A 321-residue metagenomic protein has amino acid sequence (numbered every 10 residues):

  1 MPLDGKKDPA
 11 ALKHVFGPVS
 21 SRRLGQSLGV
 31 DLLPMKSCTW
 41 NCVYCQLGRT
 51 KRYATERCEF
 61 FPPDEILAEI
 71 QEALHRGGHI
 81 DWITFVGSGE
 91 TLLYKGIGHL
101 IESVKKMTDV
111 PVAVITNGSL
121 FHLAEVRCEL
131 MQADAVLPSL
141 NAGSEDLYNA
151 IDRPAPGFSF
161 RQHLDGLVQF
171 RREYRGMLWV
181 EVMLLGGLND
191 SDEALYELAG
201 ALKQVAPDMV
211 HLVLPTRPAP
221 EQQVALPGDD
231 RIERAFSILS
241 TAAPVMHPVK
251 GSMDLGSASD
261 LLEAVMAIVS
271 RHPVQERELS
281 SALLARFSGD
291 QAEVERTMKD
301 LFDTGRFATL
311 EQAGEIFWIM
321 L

Functional and structural regions predicted by a protein language model:
M1-R23, A68, D192-L321: Auxiliary Fe-S-binding modules of radical SAM enzymes
R22-D64: Canonical Radical SAM [4Fe-4S] cluster-binding loop centered on the CxxxCxxC motif and its immediate flanking residues
L32, G87-S88, V182-L184: Short glycine-centered, acidic/aromatic-flanked micro-motifs in structured strand/loop junctions that mark active-site
M35, R52, E90-T91, G187-L188: Short strand->helix junction
C45-T50, H79-W82, G143-L147, L178-W179: Short, basic/glycine-rich phosphate-binding loops at helix/coil junctions that contact nucleotide phosphates
G48-F85, K95, H99: Conserved alpha-helical substructure of the radical SAM core
T84-E90, N117-G118: Glycine-rich beta-strand-to-loop/alpha-helix junction loops that act as flexible
L93-R234: Conserved AdoMet/S-adenosylmethionine-binding subsite of the radical SAM
